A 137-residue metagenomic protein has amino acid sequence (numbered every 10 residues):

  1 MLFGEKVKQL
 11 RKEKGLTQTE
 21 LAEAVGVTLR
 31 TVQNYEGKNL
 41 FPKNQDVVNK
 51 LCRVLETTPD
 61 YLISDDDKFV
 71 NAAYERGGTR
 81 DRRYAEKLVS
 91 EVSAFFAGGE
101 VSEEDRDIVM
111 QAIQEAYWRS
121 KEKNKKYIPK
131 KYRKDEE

Functional and structural regions predicted by a protein language model:
M1-A73: Helix-turn-helix-like N-terminal two-helix hairpins of bacterial/phage DNA-binding regulators
F69-E137: Interfacial/linker helices and their anchor residues that mediate assembly or domain coupling
